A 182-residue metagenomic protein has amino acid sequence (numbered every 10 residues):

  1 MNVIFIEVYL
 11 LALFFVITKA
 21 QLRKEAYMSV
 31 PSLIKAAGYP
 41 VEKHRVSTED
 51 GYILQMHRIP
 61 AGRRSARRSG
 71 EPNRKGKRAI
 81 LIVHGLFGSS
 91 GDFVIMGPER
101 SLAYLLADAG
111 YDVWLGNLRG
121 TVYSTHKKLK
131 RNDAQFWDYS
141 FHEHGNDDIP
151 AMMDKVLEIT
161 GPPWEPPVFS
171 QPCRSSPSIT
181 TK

Functional and structural regions predicted by a protein language model:
N2, S47-G51: Hydrophobic transmembrane alpha-helices of multi-pass solute transporters/permeases
N2-A20: Cleavable N-terminal signal peptides of Sec/SRP-targeted secreted and luminal proteins
I6, V41, G51, K75-R78 (+3 more regions): Eukaryote-biased feature marking scaffold/signaling PDZ-domain proteins and nuclear chromatin regulators
K24-V30, G38, D133: Short Pro/Gly-enriched beta-strand edge/turn motifs at strand-loop
M28-S29, L33, T48, Q55-R131: Short, surface-exposed "cap/lid" segments of acyl-processing enzymes
G38-H44: Short, hydrophobic/aromatic-rich segments at coil-to-beta transitions
H84, D147, E165-T180: Glycine-rich nucleophile elbow surrounding the catalytic serine of serine-hydrolase chemistry
A134-T160: Alpha/beta-hydrolase active-site loop
